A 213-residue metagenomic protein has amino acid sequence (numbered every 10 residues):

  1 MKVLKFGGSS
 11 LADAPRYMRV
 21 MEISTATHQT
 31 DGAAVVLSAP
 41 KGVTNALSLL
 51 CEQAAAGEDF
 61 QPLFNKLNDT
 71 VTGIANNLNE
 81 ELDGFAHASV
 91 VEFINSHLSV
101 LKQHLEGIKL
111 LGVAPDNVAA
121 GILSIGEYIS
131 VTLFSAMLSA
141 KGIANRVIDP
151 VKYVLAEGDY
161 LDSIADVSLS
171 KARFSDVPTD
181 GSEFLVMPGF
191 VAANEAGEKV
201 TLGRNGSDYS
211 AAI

Functional and structural regions predicted by a protein language model:
M1-I213: Nucleotide/pyrophosphate-binding catalytic subdomain
